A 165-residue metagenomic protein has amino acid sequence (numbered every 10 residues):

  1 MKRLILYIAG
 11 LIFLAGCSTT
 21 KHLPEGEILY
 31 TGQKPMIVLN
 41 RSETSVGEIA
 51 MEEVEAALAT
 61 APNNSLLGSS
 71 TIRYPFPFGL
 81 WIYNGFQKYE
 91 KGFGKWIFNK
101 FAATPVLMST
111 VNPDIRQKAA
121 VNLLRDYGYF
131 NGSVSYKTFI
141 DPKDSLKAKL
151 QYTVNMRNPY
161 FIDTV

Functional and structural regions predicted by a protein language model:
K2-I8: Sec-dependent signal peptide recognition, specifically the positively charged N-region followed immediately by
F13-G16: C-terminal motif of bacterial Sec signal peptides marking the signal peptidase cleavage site
S18-V165: Interaction-mediating elements
